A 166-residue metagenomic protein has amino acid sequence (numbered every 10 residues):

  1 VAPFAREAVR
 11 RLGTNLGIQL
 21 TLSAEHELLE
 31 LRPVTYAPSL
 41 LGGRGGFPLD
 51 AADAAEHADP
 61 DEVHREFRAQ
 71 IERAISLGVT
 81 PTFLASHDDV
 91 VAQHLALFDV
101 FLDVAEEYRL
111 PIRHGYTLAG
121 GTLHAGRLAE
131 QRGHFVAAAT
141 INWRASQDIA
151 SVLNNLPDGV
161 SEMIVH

Functional and structural regions predicted by a protein language model:
V1, I18-A24, S86-D88, H114-Y116 (+2 more regions): A cross-domain feature marking catalytic cores of carbohydrate-active enzymes and several ubiquitous metabolic/repair
A2-F4, H26-E27, A92-L95: Extracytoplasmic/secreted cell-surface and envelope-processing proteins
A2-N15, R32-T35, S39-G42, I75-S76 (+2 more regions): Acidic (Asp/Glu)-rich catalytic clusters
G13-Q19, P81-A85, P111-R113, F135-V136 (+1 more regions): Structural preference for beta-strand elements that scaffold enzyme active sites
L20-P38, L118-A119, H166: Short glycine-enriched loops at secondary-structure junctions
E27-E56: Active-site gating loops and adjacent loop-to-helix segments of metal-dependent hydrolytic enzymes
G45-D61, V136-R144: Aromatic-anchored helix/helix-loop segment that forms the rim or "lid" of small-molecule/cofactor binding pockets
P60, R68-R132, T140-A150, N154: Catalytic domains of cell-wall/extracellular-matrix polysaccharide-remodeling enzymes, centered on de-N-acetylation
